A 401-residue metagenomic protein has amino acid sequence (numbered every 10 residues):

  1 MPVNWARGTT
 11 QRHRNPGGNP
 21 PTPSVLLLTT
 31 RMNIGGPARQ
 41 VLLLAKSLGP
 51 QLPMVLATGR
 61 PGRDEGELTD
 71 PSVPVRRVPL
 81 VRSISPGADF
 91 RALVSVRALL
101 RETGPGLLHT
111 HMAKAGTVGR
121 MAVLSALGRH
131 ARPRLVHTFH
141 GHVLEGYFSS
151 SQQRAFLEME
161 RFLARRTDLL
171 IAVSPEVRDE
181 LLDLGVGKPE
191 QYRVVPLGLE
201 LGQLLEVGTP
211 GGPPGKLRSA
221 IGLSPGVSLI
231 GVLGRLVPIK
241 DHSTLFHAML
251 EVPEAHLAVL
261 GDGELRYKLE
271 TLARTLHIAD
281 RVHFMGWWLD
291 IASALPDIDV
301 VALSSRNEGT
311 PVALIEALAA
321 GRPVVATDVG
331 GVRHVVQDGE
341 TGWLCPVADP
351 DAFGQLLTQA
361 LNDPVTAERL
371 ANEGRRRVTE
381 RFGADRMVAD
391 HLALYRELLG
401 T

Functional and structural regions predicted by a protein language model:
P2-R7, T22, L26-G35, R39-R91 (+3 more regions): N-terminal strand-loop element at the rim of the active site of nucleotide-sugar-dependent glycosyltransferases
A38-L43, S228-E251, A255, E264-T271 (+3 more regions): A conserved mid-protein helix/loop that constitutes part of the nucleotide-sugar donor-binding site
G87-V94, P133-V136, L144-R166: Nucleotide-sugar donor phosphate/pyrophosphate-binding loop at the beta->alpha transition of glycosyltransferases
R166-V194, L199-L201: A short, active-site helix/loop in glycosyltransferases that binds the activated sugar's phosphate group
W287, R306: Aromatic "clamp/platform" in nucleotide-sugar-dependent glycosyltransferases that forms part of the donor/acceptor
P323-A326, V336: Short hydrophobic beta-strand element within catalytic cores of glycosyltransferases and related nucleotide-activated
D338-G339, W343-D351, Q359-V365: Conserved acidic donor-binding segment of nucleotide-sugar-dependent glycosyltransferases
A352, Q359, T366-R381, D390-A393: A short, well-ordered alpha-helix in the C-terminal region of glycosyltransferases
